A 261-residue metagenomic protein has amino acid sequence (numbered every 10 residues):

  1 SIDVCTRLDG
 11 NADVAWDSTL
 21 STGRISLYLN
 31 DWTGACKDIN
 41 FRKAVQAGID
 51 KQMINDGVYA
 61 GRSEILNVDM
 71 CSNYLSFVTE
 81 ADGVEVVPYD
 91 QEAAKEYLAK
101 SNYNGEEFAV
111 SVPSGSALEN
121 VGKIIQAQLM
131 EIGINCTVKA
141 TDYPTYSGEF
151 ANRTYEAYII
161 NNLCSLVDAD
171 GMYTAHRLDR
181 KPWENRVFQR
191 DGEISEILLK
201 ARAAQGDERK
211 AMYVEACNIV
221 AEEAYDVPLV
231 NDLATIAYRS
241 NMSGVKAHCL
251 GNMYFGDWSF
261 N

Functional and structural regions predicted by a protein language model:
S1-R7, N135-T137: Ligand-site clamp/hinge motif
T6-T19, Y28-I39, Y74-A93, E149-R153 (+2 more regions): Short, solvent-exposed loop/beta-turn-alpha elements that line the ligand-binding surface or hinge of extracytoplasmic
N11-V14, D38-R42, K51-Q52, N104-F108 (+3 more regions): Loop/turn elements at helix/coil->beta-strand transitions in domains of secreted/extracellular proteins
A15-T19, I25-Y28, A47, N55-D56 (+5 more regions): Structural recognition of the beta-strand scaffold that forms the well-ordered cores of secreted hydrolase catalytic
L29-N30, V45, L98, L129 (+4 more regions): Buried hydrophobic packing residues in well-ordered domains
W32-D56, G192-K210: Extended ligand-binding regions for polar small-molecule ligands
K37-A127, E215: Append "and occasionally in soluble cytosolic enzymes with long acidic Gly/Pro-rich linkers
A99-S165, A234: Ligand/substrate-recognition segments at binding pockets and active sites
